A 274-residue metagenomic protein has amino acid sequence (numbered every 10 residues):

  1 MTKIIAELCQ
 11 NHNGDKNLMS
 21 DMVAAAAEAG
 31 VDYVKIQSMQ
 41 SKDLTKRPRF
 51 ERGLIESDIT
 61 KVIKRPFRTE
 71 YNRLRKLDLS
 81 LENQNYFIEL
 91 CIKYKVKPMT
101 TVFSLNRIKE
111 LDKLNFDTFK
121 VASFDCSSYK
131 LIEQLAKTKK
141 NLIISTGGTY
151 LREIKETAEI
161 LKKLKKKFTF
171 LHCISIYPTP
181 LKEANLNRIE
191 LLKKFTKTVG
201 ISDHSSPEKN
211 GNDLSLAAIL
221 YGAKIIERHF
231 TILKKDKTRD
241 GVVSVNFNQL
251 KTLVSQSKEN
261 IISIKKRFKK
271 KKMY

Functional and structural regions predicted by a protein language model:
M1-Y274: Catalytic cores and adjacent flexible loops of soluble metabolic enzymes that perform enolate/carbanion chemistry on
